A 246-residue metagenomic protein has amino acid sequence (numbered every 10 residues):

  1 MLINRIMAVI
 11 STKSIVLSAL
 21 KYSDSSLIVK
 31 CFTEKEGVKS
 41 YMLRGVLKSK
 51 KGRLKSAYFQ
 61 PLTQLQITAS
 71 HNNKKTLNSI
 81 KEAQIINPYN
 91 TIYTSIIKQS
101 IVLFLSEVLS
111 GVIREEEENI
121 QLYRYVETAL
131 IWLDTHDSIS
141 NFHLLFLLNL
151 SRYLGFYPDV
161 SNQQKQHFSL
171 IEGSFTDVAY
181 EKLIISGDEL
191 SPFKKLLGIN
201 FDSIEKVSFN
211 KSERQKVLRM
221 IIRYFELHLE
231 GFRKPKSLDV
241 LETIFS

Functional and structural regions predicted by a protein language model:
L2-I28, F32-S246: Non-catalytic alpha-helical scaffolds and adjoining flexible linkers that form interface surfaces for assembly
